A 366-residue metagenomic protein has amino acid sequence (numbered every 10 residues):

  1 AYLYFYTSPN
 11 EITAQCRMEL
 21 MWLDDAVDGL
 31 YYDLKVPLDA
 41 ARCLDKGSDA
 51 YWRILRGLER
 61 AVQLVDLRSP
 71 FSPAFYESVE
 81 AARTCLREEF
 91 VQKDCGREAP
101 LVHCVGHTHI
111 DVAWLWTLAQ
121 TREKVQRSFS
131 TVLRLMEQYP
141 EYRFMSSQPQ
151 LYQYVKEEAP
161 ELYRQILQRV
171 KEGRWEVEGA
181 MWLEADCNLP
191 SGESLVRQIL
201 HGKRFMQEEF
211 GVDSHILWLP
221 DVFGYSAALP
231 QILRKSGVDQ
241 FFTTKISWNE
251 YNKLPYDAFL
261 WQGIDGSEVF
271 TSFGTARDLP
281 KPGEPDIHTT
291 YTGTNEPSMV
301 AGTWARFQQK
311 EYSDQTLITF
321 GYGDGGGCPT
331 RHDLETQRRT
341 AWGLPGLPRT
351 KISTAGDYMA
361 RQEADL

Functional and structural regions predicted by a protein language model:
A1-L366: Catalytic-domain carbohydrate-binding cleft regions of carbohydrate-active enzymes
